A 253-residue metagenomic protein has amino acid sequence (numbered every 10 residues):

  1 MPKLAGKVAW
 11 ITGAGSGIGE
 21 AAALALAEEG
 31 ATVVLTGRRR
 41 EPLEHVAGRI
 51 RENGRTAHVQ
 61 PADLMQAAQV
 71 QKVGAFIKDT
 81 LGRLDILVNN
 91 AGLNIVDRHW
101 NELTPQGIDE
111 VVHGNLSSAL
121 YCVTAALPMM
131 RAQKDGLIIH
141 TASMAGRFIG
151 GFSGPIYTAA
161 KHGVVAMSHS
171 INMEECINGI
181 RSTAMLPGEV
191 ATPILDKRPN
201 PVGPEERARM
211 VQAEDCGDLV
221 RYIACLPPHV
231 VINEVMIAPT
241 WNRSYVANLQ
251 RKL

Functional and structural regions predicted by a protein language model:
G15-S16: Conserved glycine-rich cofactor-binding loop
E41, P61-V73, P105: The beta1-alpha1 cofactor-binding region of Rossmann-like NAD(H)/NADP(H)-dependent oxidoreductases
Q71, N94-D109, S153-I156: Conserved mid-core segment of classical short-chain dehydrogenase/reductases
N101-L120, D135, I139, V164: Catalytic Tyr-X3-Lys loop
V123, A160: Active-site helix of classical SDR
S143: Residue(s) in the substrate-gating loop at a strand-loop-helix junction that position the organic substrate next
F148, S170-I180: Active-site-adjacent segment of SDR/Rossmann-fold oxidoreductases
A184-M185, P204-Y245, Q250: C-terminal helical subdomain
